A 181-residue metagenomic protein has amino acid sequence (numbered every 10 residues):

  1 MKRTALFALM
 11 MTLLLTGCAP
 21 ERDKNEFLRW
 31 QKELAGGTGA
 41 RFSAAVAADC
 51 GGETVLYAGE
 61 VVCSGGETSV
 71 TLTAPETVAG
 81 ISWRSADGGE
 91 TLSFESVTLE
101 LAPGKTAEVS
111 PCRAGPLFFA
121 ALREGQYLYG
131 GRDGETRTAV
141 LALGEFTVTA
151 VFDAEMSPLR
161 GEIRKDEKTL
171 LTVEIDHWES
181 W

Functional and structural regions predicted by a protein language model:
M1-T4: Positively charged n-region of N-terminal signal peptides that target proteins for export
M11-V62, W181: N-terminal leader/targeting segments and the immediate start of mature chains
A35, V46-A48, S93-F146: Flexible, processing/modification-adjacent segments and terminal tails in exported/periplasmic/extracellular proteins
F42, T71, T149: Hydrophobic-ligand binding "helix-grip"
V46-G52, C63-E67, A74-E76, A154 (+2 more regions): Beta-strand elements of well-folded, non-transmembrane domains
A58-E60, G80-R84, T147-V151: Short, surface-exposed charged micro-motifs
V62-F119, T169-L171: An acidic-aromatic
Y127-W181: Gly/Pro-enriched, hydrophobic low-complexity segments that function as extracytoplasmic propeptides/linkers
